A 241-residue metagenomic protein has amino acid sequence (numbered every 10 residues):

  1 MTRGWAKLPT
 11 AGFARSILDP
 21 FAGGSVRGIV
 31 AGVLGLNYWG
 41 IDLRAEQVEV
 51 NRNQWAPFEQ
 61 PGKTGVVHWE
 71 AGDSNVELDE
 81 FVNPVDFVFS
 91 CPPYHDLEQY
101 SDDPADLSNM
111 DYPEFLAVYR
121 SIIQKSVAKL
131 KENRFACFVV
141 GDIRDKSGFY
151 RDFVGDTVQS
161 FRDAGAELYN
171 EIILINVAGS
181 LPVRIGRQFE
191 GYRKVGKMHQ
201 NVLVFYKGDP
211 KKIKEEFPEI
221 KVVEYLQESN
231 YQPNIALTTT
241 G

Functional and structural regions predicted by a protein language model:
M1-G241: Class I S-adenosyl-L-methionine-dependent methyltransferase catalytic core
